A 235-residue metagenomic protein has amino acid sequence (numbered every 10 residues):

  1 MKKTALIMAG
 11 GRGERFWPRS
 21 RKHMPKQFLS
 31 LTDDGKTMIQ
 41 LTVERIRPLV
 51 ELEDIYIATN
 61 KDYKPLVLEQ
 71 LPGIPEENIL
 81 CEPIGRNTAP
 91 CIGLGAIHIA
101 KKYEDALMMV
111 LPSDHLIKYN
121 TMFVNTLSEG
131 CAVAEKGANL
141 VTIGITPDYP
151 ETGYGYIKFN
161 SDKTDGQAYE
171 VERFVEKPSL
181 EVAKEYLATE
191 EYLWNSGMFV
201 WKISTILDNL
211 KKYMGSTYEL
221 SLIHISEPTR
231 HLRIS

Functional and structural regions predicted by a protein language model:
M1-I7, R15-K22, T32-P112, K118-M122 (+1 more regions): Conserved N-terminal catalytic core of the sugar/cofactor nucleotidyltransferase
H115, K136-N139, G155, F159 (+1 more regions): Internal, well-ordered alpha/beta segment that forms a basic, Gly-enriched binding/recognition surface
T121-Y149: Conserved donor-nucleotide/metal-binding helix-loop-beta segment in metal-dependent transferases, i.e., the alpha-helix
N160-L193: A short, charged helix-loop
N195-T205, L210-M214: A conserved active-site cap/scaffold subdomain adjacent to cofactor or substrate pockets
I223-S235: Single conserved hydrophobic/aromatic residue that forms the stacking wall/gate of nucleotide- or nucleobase-binding
